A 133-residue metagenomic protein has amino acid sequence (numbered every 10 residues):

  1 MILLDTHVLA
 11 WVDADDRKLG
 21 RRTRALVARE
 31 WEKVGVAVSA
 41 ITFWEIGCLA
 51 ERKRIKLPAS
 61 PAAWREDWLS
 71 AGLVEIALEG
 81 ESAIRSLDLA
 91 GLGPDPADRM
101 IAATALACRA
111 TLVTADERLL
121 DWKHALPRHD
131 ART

Functional and structural regions predicted by a protein language model:
M1-V38, R52-E66, C108, E117-R118 (+1 more regions): Short, well-structured N-terminal submotif of metal-dependent ribonuclease cores
L9, F43, A83, L119-L120: A generic structural signal for short hydrophobic patches within well-formed alpha-helices
D15-D16, L49-R52, L89, A125-L126: Residue-level signal for well-ordered alpha-helical positions
G35, V74, L126-P127: Conserved beta-strand segments of alpha/beta enzyme cores
V38-I41, M100: Aromatic- and histidine-enriched alpha-helix N-cap/loop-to-helix transition segments that scaffold the rims
K56-P58, A62, S70-R118, A131: Active-site neighborhoods of divalent-metal-dependent phosphate/nucleic-acid chemistry enzymes
K123-T133: Active-site regions of enzymes building and remodeling cell-envelope glycoconjugates
